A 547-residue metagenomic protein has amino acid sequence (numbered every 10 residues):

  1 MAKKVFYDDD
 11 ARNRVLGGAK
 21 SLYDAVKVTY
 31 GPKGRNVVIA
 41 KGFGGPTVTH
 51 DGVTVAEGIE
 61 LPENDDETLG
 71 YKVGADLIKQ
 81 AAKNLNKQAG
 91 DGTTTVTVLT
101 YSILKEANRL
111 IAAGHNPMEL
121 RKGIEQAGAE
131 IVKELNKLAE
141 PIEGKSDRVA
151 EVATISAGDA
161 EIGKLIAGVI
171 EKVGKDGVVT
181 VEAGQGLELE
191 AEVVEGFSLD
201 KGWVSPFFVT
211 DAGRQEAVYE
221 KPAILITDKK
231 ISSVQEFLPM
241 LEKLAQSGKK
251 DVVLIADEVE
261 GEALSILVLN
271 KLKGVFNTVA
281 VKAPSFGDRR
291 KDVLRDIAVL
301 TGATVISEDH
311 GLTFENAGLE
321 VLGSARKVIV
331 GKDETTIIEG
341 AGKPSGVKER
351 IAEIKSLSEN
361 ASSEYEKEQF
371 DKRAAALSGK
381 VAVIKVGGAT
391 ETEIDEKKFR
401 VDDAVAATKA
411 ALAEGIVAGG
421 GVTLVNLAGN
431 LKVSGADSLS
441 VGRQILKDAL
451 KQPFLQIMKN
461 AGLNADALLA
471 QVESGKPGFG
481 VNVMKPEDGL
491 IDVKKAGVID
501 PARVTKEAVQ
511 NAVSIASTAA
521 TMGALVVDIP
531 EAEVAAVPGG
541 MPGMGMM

Functional and structural regions predicted by a protein language model:
M1-F43, M547: N-terminal, positively charged regions that mediate nucleic acid binding
M1-R12, E67-G74, L120, G340 (+3 more regions): Disorder-to-helix initiation segments
Y7, V15, P62, L69-K72 (+2 more regions): Extended, low-charge hydrophobic alpha-helical regions
V15, G31, G90, G114 (+8 more regions): Residue-level signature of catalytic and energy-coupling elements of molecular machines, predominantly ATP/GTP-dependent
K27-A81, E188-T210: Translation machinery proteins
L61, V132-E414, A418, L525 (+1 more regions): Long, structured protein-protein interaction/assembly regions in large complexes
L85-T95, I416-G421: Glycine/serine-rich anion-binding loops at beta->alpha junctions that coordinate negatively charged ligand groups
L110-I155, E216-K221, N316-A341, T423 (+2 more regions): A structural-propensity feature for long, helix-poor, extended segments
